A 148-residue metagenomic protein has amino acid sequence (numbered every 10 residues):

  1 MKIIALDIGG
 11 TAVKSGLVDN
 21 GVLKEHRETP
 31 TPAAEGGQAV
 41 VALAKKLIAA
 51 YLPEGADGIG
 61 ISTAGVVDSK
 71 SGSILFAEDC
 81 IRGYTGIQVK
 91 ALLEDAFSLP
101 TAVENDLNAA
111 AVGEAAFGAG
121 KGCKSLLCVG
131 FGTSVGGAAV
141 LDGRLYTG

Functional and structural regions predicted by a protein language model:
K2-A42, I74-F76, L145: Short glycine-rich, Thr/Ser-proximal phosphate-binding strand/loop in the N-terminal lobe of ATP-dependent enzymes
I3-D7, A56-G60, L126-G130, A138: Short glycine-aspartate micro-motif
T11, A64-V67, G132-S134: Short glycine-rich anion-binding loops that position phosphate/pyrophosphate groups of nucleotides and phosphorylated
D19, T63, L141-D142: A cytosolic small-molecule/anion-sensing beta-strand core signal
G37-V41, I59, V66-S125: Glycine-rich phosphate-binding loop and adjoining helix at the ATP-binding site of ATP-dependent phosphoryl-transfer
A39-L52: Short, well-ordered amphipathic alpha-helical segments that serve as non-catalytic structural scaffolds within diverse
G55-A56, G148: A short alpha-helix-loop-beta-strand transition element characteristic of N-terminal alpha/beta dinucleotide-binding
K121-G148: Glycine-rich phosphate-binding loop of actin/hexokinase-like ATP-binding domains
